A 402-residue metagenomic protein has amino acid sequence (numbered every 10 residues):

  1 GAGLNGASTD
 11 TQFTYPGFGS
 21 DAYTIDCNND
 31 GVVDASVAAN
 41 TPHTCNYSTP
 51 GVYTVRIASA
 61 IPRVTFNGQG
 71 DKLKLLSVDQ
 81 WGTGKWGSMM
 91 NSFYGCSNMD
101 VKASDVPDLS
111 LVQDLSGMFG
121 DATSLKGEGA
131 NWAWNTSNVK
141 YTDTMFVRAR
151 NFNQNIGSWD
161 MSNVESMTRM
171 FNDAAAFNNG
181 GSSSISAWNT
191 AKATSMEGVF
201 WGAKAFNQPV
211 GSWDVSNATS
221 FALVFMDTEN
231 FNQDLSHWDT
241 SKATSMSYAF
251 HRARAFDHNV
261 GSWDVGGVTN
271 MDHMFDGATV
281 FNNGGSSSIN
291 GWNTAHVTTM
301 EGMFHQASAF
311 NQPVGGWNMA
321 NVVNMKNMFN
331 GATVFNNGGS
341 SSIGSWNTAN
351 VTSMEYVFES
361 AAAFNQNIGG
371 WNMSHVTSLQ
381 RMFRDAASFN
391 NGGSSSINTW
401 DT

Functional and structural regions predicted by a protein language model:
G1-T402: Negatively charged
